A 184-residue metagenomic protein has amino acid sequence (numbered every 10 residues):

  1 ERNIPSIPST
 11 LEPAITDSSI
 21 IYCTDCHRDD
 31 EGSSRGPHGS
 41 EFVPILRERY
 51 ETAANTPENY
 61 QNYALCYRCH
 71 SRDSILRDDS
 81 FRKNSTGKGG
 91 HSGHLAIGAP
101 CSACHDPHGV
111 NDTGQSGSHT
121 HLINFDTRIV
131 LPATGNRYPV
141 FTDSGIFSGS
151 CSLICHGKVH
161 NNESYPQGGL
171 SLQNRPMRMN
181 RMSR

Functional and structural regions predicted by a protein language model:
E1-R184: A motif-centric signal for short, conserved binding hotspots located in accessible loops or intrinsically disordered
